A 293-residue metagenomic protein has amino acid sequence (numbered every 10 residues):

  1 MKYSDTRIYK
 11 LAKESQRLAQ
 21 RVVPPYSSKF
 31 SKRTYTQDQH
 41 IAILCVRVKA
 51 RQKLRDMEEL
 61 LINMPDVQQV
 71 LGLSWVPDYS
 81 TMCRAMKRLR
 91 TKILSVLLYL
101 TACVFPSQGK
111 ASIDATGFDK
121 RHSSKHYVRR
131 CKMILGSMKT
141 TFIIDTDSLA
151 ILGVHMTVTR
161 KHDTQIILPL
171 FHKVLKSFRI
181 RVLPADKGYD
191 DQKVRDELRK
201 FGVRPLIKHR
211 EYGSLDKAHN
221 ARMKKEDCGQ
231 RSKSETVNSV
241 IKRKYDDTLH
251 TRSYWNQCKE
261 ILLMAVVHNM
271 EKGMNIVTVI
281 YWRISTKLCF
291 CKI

Functional and structural regions predicted by a protein language model:
K2-K49: Basic, short loop/linker segments at the boundary and entry of helix-turn-helix/winged-helix-like folds
Y26-R33, V70, M156, T251-S253: A short glycine/serine-rich beta->alpha loop
K32-D38, K49-Q52, E59, M82-F201 (+3 more regions): Polybasic low-complexity intrinsically disordered regions
R55-L71: DNA-recognition alpha helix
N63-D66, V76-R84, G213: Short, conserved phosphate-binding/catalytic loop or strand-edge motifs used in phosphoryl-/nucleotidyl-transfer
H162-I166, K217, T286: A short, polar/proline- and glycine-enriched secondary-structure boundary/capping micro-motif
K187-Y254: Helix-centered, glycine/charged polyanion-binding patches within enzymatic domains that contact phosphate-containing
E226-I293: Basic, amphipathic alpha-helical segments enriched in Lys/Arg and hydrophobic/aromatic residues
